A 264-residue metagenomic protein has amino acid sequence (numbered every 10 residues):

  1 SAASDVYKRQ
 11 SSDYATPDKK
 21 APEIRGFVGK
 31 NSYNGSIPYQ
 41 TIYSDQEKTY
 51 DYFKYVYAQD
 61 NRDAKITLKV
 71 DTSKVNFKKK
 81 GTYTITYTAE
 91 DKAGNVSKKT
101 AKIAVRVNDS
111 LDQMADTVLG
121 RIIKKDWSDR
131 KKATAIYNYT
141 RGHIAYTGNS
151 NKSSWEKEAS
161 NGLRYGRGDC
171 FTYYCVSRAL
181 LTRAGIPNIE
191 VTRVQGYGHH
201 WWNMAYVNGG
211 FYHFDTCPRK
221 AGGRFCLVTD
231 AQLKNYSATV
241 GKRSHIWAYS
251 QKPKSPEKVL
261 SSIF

Functional and structural regions predicted by a protein language model:
S1-Q10: Short, small-residue-biased leader/transition segments that mark boundaries at the very start of proteins
S11-T16, N95-N108: C-terminal edge beta-strand
S12-R62: Solvent-exposed, low-complexity, repeat-rich "mucin-like" stalks and linkers
R62-A101: Serine/threonine-rich, repeat-prone extracellular segments and beta-strand-based repeat modules of secreted/surface
S110-G162: Secondary-structure boundary elements
D129-I136, G166-L181: Active-site nucleophilic cysteine motif
Y173-N235: Hydrophobic/aromatic-rich core segments of domains that either
D230-F264: Low-complexity, Gly/Ser/Thr/Pro-rich intrinsically disordered linker/tail segments
